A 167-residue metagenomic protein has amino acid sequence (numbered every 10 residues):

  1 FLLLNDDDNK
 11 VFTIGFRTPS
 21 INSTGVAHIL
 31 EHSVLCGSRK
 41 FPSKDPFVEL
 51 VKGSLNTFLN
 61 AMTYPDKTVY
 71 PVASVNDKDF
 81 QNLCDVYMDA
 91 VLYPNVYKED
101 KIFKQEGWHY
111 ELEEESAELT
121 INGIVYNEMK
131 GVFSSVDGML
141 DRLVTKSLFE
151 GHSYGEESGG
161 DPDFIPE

Functional and structural regions predicted by a protein language model:
L4-D89, Y93-P94, D100-K101, S134-G138 (+1 more regions): M16/MPP (pitrilysin/insulinase) zinc-metallopeptidase core fold and M16-derived inactive scaffolds
P19, V72, N76, E114 (+3 more regions): Generic alpha-helical structural element
P46, T120-I124, M139, L143: Exposed alpha-helical structural elements
V48, K101, Q105-E106, L143 (+2 more regions): Residue-level signal for alpha-helical context at structural boundaries
D85-L92, G123-K130, T145: A broadly conserved amphipathic alpha-helix scaffold signal in soluble, globular proteins
P94-M129: Acidic/histidine-enriched alpha-helical segments
N127-E167: Histidine-acidic residue clusters that define the catalytic metal-binding segment of zinc metallopeptidase domains
